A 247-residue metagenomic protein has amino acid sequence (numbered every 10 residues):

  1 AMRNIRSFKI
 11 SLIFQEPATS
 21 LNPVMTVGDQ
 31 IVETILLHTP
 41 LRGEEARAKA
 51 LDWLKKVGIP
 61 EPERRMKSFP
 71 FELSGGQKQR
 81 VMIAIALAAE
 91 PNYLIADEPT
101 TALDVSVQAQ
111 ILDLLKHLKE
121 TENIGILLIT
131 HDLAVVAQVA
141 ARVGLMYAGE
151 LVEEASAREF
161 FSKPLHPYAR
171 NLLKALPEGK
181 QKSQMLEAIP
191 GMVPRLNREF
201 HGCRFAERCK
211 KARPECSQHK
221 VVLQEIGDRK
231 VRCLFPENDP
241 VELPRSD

Functional and structural regions predicted by a protein language model:
R3, I95-P99, L103-Q184: P-loop NTP-binding/switch modules centered on Walker-like glycine-rich loops
A18, V24-L37, R47, L51 (+1 more regions): Short helical segment in ABC ATPase nucleotide-binding domains corresponding to the A-loop/adjacent helical element
I31, I83, V107, I111: Hydrophobic anchor residue at the start of the ABC signature
E45-R64, L173-K174: Conserved ABC ATPase "signature" region
S68-L73, Q77: Conserved ABC ATPase signature
A88-N92: A short, proline-enriched helix->beta-strand linker immediately N-terminal to the Walker B motif in ABC-type P-loop
S156-D247: Charged, flexible cofactor/metal-binding loops and thiol motifs
